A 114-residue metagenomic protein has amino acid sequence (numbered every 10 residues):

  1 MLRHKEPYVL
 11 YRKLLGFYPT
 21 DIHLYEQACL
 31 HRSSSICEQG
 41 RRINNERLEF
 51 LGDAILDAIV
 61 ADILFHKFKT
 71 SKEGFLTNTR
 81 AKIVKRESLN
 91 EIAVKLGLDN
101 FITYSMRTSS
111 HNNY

Functional and structural regions predicted by a protein language model:
M1-Y114: RNase III-family endoribonuclease catalytic core
